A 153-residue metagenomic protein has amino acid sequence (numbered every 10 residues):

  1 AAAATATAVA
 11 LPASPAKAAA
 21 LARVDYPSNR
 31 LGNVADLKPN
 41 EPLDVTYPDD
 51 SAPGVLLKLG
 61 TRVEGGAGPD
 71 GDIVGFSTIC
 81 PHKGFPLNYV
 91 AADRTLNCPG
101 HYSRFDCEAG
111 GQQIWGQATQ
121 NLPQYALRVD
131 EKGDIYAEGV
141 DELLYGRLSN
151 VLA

Functional and structural regions predicted by a protein language model:
A1-A10: N-terminal export leaders
L11-D93, P123-A153: N-terminal pre-ligand scaffold of iron-sulfur
S51-P53, R104, Q113: Short, solvent-exposed loop/turn motifs
V63-G66, A109-Q113: A short, acidic/glycine-rich surface segment
H82-K83, G100-Y102: Catalytic glutamate of the conserved HExxH
L87-A92, R104-G111: Iron-sulfur (Fe-S) cluster-binding segments and ferredoxin-like electron-carrier domains, especially [2Fe-2S]
R94-H101, Q112-L122: Short cysteine/histidine-rich metal-coordination sites, predominantly Zn2+-binding motifs
